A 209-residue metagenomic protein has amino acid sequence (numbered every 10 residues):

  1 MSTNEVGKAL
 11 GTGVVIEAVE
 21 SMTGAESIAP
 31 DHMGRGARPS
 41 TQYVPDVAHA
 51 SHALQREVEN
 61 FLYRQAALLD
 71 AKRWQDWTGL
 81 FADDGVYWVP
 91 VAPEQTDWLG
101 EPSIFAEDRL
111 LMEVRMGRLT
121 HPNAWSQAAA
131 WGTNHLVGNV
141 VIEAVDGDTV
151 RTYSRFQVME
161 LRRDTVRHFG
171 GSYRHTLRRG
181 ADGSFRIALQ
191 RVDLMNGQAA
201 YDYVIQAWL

Functional and structural regions predicted by a protein language model:
S2-V6, G11-V14, H32, G147-Y153 (+2 more regions): Short beta-strand edge/turn micro-motifs at domain boundaries
S2-V6, L10-Q75, G79-D83: Short, low-complexity N-terminal intrinsically disordered segments enriched in polar/charged residues
E59-N60, T133-H135, G170: Short solvent-exposed loop/turn micro-motifs enriched in small/polar/acidic residues
Q65, W77, M112, T152 (+1 more regions): Hydrophobic pocket/interface hotspot
D83-Y153: A solvent-exposed, acidic/Ser-Thr-rich amphipathic alpha-helical stretch
G100, D164-V166: Short, solvent-exposed loop/turn segments at secondary-structure boundaries
E160: Catalytic core of tubulin tyrosine ligase-like
Q206-L209: Short hydrophobic/aromatic patches at helix-to-coil boundaries
